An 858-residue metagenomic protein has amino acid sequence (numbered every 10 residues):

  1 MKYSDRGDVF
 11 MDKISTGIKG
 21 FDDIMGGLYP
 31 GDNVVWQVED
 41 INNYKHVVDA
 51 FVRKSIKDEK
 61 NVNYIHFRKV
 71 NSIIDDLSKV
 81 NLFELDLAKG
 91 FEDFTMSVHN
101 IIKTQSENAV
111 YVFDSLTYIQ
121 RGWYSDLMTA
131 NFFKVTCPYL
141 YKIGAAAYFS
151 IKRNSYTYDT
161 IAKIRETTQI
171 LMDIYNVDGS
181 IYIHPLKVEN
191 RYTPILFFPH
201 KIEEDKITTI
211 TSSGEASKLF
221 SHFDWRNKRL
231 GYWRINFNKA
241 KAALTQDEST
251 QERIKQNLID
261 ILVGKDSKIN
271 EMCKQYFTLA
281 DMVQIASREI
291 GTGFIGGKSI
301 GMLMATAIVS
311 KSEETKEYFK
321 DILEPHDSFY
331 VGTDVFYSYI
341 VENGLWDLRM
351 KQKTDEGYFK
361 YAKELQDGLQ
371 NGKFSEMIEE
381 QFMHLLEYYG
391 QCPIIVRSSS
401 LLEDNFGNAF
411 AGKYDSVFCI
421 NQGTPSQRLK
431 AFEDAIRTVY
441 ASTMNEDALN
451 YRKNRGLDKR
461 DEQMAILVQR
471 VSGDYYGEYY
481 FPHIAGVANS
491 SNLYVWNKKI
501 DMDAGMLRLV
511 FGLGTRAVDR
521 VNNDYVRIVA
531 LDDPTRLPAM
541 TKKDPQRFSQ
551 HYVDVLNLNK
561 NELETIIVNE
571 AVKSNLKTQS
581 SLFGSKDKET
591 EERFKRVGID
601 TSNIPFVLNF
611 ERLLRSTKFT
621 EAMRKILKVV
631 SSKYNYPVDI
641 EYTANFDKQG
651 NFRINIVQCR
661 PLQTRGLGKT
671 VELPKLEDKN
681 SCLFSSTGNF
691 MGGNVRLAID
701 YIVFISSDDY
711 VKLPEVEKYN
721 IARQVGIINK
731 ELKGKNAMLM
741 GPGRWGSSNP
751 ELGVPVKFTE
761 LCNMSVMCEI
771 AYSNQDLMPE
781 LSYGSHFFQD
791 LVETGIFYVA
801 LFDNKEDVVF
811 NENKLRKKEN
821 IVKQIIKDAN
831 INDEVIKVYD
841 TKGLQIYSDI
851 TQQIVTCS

Functional and structural regions predicted by a protein language model:
K2-F10, R191-N227: C-terminal regions of RecA-like/P-loop NTPase motor modules
K13-F67: Glycine-rich P-loop/Walker A and Walker A-like loops and their local beta1-loop-alpha1 context in P-loop NTPases
D58-R121: Conserved inter-motif catalytic segment of the P-loop NTP-binding fold
S78, I143, E166-T168: Short, structured coil segments at secondary-structure junctions
G122-W123, M128-N154: Substrate-engagement module of ASCE P-loop NTPases
K152-I207: Phosphate-binding/switch region of NTP-binding enzymes
N154, N270-M272, Y276-E317, K373-A771 (+2 more regions): Conserved mixed alpha/beta core segments that line enzyme active sites in large multi-domain catalysts
V283-G344, M350, E356-F359, K363-G372 (+1 more regions): A conserved helix-loop-beta module that forms one wall/lid of the active-site cleft in ATP-utilizing catalytic domains
